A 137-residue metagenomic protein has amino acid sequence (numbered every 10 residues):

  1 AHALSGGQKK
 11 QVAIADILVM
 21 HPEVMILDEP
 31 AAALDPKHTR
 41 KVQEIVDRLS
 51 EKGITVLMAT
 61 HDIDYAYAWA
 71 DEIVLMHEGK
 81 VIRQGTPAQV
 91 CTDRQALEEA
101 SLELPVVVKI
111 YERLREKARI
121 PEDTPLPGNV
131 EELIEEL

Functional and structural regions predicted by a protein language model:
A1-L4: Conserved ABC ATPase signature
V19-E23: A short, proline-enriched helix->beta-strand linker immediately N-terminal to the Walker B motif in ABC-type P-loop
M25-D28: Catalytic Walker B motif of ABC-type/P-loop ATPase nucleotide-binding domains
T60-H61: H-loop/switch region of ABC-family ATPase nucleotide-binding domains
A66-A68: A short, surface-exposed alpha-helical micro-motif characterized by mixed small hydrophobic and charged/polar residues
E78-G79: Conserved ABC ATPase "signature" C-loop
Q84-G85: ABC ATPase "signature
